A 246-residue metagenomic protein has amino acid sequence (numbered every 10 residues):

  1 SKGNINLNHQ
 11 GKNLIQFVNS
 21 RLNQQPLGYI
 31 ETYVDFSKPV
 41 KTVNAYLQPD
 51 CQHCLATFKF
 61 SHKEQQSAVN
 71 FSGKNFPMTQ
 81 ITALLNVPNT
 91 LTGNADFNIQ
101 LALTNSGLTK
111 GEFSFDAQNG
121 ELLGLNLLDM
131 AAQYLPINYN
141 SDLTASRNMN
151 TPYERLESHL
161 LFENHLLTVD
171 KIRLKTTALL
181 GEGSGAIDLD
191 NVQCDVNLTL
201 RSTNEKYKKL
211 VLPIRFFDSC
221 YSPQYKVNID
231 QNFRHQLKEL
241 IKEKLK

Functional and structural regions predicted by a protein language model:
S1-T79, A83-L84, G93-L200: Solvent-exposed beta-strand/coil patches in large extracellular/periplasmic or lumenal scaffold regions
P88-T90: Outer-membrane beta-barrel proteins
G124-L125, N140-L143, N204-Y207, K242-K246: Short, structured coil/loop segments at alpha-helix boundaries
N148, L198-I229: Surface-exposed, gly/pro-biased binding rims or lids
I229-K246: Gram-negative outer-membrane assembly/targeting C-terminal domains
